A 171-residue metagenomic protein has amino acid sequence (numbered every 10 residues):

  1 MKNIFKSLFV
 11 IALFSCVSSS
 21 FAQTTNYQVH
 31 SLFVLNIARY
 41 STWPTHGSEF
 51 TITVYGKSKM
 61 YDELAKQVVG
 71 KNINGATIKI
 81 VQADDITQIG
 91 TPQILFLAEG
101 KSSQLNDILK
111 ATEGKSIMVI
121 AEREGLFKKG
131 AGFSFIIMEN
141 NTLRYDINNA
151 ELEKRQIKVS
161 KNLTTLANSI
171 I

Functional and structural regions predicted by a protein language model:
K2-K6, F21-I171: Short hydrophobic alpha-helices and adjacent helix-cap/hinge residues
S7-V17: Bacterial N-terminal signal peptides
